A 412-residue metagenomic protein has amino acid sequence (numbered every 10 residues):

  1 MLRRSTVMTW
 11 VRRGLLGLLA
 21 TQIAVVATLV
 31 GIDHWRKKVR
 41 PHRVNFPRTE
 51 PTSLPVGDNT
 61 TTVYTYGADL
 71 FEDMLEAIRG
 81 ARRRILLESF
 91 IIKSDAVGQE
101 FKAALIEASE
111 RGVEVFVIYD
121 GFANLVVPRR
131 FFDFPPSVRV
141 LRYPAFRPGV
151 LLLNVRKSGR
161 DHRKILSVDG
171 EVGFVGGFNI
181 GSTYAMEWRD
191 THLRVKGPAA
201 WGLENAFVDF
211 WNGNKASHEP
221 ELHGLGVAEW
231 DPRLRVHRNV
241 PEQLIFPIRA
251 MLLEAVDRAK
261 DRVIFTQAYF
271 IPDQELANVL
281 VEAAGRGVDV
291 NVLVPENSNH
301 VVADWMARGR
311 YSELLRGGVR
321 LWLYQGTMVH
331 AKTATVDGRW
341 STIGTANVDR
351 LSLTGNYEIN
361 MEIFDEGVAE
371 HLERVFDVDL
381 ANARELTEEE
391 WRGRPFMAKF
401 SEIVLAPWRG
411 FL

Functional and structural regions predicted by a protein language model:
L2-R142, R147-L412: Charged, low-complexity intrinsically disordered terminal segments
